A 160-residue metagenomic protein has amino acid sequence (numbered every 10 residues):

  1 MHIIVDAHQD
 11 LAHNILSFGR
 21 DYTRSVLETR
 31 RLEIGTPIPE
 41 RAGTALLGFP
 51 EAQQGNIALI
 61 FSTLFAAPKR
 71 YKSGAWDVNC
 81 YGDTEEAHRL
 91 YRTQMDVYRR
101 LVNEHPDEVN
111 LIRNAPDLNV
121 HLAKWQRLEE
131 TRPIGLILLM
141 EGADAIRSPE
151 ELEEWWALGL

Functional and structural regions predicted by a protein language model:
M1-L160: N-terminal hydrophobic targeting/anchoring segments and the immediately downstream early-domain regions of hydrolases
